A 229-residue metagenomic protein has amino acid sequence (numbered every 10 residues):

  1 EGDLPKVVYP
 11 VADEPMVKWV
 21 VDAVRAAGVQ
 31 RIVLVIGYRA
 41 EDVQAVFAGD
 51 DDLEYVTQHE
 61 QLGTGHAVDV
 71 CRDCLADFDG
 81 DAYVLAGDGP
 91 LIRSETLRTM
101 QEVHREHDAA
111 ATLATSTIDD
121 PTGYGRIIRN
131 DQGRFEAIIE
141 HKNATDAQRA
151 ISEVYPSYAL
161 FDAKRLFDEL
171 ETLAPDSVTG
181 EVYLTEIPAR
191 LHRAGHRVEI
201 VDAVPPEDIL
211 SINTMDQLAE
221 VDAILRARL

Functional and structural regions predicted by a protein language model:
E1-D3, I32: N-terminal nucleotide-binding beta1-loop-alpha1 segment
V7, D52-E54, R134, R197-E199: Conserved beta-strand segments of alpha/beta enzyme cores
P10, E14-L85, L91-E102, E106: Conserved N-terminal catalytic core of the sugar/cofactor nucleotidyltransferase
P10, L91, L160, S211-I212: Short aromatic/basic micro-patch
V33-L34, Y83-V84, A111-A114, I200: Structural beta-sheet core signal
A82, G87, E95, A114 (+1 more regions): His/Asp/Glu-rich metal-coordinating catalytic cores of metallo-dependent phosphodiesterases/hydrolases acting on
E106-T117, G125, E136: A short, conserved acidic/glycine-rich loop-to-beta-strand motif that forms the donor nucleotide-sugar/metal
F135-D208, M215-A227: Catalytic-core segments of class I nucleotidyltransferases/pyrophosphorylases that form NMP-activated intermediates
